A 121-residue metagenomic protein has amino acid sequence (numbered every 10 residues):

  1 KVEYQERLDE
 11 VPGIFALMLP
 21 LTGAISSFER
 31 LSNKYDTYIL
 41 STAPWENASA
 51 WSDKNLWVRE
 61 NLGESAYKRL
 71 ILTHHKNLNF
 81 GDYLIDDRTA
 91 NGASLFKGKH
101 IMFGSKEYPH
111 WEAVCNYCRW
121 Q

Functional and structural regions predicted by a protein language model:
K1: Conserved substrate/cofactor phosphate-moiety recognition/catalytic segment in nucleotide-dependent phosphotransferases
E6-I39, N47-W51: Short, acidic loop-to-helix structural element flanking the phosphoryl-transfer center in phosphate-processing enzymes
S26-R30, H74, S94-G98: A short acidic, amphipathic alpha-helical/loop segment
N33, N79-F80, F96: Residue-level preference for short coil/turn positions at secondary-structure junctions
S41-Y83, T89-G92: Substrate-recognition "cap/lid" segment bordering the active-site pocket of phosphatases
Y83-W120: Acidic, Mg2+-coordinating phosphoryl-transfer loop and its flanking beta/alpha structural elements, shared across
